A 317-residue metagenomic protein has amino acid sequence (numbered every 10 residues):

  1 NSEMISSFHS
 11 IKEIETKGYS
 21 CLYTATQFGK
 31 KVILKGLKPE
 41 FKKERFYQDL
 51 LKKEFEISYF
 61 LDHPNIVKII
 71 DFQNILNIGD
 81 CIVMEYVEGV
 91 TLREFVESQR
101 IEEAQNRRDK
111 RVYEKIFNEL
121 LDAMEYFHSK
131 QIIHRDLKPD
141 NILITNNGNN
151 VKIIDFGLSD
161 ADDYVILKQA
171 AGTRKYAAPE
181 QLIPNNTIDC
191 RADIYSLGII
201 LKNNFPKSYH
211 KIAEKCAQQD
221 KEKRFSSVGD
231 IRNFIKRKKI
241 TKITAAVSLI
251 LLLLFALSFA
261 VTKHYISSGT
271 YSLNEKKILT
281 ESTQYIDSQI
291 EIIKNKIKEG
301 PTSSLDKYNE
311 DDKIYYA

Functional and structural regions predicted by a protein language model:
F41-F60: AlphaC helix of the eukaryotic protein kinase fold
K68-D80: Short beta-strand micro-motifs within the conserved protein kinase catalytic domain, predominantly in the N-lobe
N77-T91, F95: Conserved short submotifs of the Hanks-type protein kinase catalytic core that shape the nucleotide-binding pocket
L92-R107: AlphaC helix of the protein kinase catalytic domain
I116-F117: Activation segment signature within eukaryotic-like protein kinase domains
M124, H128-T145: Catalytic-loop of the protein kinase fold
L167-E180: Conserved activation segment of eukaryotic-like protein kinases, specifically the C-terminal portion of the activation
